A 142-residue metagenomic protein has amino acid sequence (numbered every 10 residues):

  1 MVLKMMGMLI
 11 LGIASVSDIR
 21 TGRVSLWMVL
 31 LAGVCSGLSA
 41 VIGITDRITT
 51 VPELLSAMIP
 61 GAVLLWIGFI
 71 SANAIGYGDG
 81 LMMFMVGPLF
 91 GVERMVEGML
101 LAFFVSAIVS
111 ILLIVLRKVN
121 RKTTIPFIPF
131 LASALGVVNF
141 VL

Functional and structural regions predicted by a protein language model:
M1-L142: A membrane-topology feature that recognizes alpha-helical transmembrane segments and their immediate juxtamembrane
